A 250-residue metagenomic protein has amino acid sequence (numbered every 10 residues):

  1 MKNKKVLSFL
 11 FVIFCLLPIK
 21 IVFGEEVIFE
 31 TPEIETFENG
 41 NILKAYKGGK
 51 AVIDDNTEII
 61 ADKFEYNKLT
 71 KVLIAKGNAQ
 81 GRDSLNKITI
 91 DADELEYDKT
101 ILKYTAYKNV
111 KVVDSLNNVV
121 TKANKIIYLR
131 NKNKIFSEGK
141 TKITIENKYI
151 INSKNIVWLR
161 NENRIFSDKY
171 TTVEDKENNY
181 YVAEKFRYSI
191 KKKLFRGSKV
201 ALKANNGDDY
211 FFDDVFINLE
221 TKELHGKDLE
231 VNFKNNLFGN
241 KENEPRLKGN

Functional and structural regions predicted by a protein language model:
M1-F9: Bacterial N-terminal signal peptides that target proteins for export
S8-P18: Bacterial N-terminal signal peptides
G24-N250: Structural signature for solvent-exposed beta-strand/loop edge elements and short helix-capping sites, enriched
